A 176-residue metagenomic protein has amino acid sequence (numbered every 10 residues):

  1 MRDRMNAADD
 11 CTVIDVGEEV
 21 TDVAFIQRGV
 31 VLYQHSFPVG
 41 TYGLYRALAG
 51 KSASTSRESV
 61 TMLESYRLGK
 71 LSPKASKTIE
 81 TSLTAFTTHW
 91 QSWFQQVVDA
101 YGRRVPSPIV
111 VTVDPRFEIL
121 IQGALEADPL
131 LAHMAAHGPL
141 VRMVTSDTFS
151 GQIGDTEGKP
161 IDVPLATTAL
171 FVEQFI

Functional and structural regions predicted by a protein language model:
M1-I176: Hydrophobic/aromatic-enriched cytosolic interaction surfaces used to assemble or bind macromolecules
